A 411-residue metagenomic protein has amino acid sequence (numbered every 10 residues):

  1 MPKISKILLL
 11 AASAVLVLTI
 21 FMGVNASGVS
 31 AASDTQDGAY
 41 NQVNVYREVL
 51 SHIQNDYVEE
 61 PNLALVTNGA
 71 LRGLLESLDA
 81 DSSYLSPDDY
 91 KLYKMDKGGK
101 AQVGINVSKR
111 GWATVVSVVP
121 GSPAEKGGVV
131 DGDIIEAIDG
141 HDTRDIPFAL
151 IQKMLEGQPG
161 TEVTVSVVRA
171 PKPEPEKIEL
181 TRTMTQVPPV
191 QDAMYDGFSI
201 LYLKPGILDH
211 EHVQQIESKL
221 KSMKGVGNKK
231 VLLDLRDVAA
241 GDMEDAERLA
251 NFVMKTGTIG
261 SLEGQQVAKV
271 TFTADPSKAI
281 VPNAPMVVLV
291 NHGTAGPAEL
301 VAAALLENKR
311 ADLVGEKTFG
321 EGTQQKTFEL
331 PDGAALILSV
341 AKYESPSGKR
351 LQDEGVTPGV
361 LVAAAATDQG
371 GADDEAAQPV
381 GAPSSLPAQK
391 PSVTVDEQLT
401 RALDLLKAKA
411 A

Functional and structural regions predicted by a protein language model:
P2-S82, N228, Q398, K409-A410: Terminal targeting/pro-maturation regions of precursor/exported proteins
G28-Q42, E48-V58, N62-L63, S117 (+3 more regions): Cleft-lining beta-strand/loop regions that shape enzyme active-site pockets
N55-V116, E162-T164, V168-R182, Q186-D192 (+2 more regions): Extended, small/polar residue-biased N-terminal targeting/export presequences and adjacent propeptide/linker tracts
G132-I134, K349: Structural motif
E136, R144, Q369-G370: Amphipathic alpha-helical coiled-coil/rod segments that serve as protein-protein coupling scaffolds
L330-A341: Short acidic, Pro/Gly- and aromatic-enriched capping/linker segments at domain boundaries
A335, P346-A411: Conserved functional hotspot residues or short segments at active or partner-binding sites across diverse domains
